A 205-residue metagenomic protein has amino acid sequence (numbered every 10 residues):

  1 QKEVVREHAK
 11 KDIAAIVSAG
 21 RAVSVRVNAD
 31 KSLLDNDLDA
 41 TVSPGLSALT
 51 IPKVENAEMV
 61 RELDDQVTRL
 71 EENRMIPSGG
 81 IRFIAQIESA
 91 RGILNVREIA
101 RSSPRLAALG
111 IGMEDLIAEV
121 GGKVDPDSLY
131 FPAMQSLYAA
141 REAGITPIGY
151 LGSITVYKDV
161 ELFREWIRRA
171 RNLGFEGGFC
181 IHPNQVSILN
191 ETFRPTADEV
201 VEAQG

Functional and structural regions predicted by a protein language model:
Q1-G205: Expand to "…catalyze enediolate/carbanion chemistry for C-C bond making/breaking, isomerization, decarboxylation
